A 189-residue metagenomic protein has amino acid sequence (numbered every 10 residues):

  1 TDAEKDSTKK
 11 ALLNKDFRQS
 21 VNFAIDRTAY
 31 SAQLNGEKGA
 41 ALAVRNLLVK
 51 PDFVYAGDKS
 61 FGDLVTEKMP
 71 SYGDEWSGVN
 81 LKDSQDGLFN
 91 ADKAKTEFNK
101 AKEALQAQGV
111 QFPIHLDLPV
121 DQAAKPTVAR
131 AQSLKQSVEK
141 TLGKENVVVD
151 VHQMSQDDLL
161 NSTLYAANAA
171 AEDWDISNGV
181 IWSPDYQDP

Functional and structural regions predicted by a protein language model:
T1-E4: Well-structured core secondary-structure elements of compact alpha/beta domains
T8-T141: Append "and occasionally in soluble cytosolic enzymes with long acidic Gly/Pro-rich linkers
S137-P189: Periplasmic binding protein-like
